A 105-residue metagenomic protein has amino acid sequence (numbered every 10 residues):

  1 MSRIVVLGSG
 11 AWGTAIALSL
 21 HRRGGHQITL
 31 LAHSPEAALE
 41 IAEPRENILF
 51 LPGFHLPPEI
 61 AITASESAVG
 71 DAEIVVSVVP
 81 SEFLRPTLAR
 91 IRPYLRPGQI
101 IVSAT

Functional and structural regions predicted by a protein language model:
M1-L51, A61-A64, R90: NAD(P)+-binding Rossmann beta1-loop-alpha1 motif at the extreme N-terminus of oxidoreductases
L56, I62, S67-G70, I74-T105: Rossmann-like NAD(P)(H) cofactor-binding subdomain of soluble oxidoreductases
